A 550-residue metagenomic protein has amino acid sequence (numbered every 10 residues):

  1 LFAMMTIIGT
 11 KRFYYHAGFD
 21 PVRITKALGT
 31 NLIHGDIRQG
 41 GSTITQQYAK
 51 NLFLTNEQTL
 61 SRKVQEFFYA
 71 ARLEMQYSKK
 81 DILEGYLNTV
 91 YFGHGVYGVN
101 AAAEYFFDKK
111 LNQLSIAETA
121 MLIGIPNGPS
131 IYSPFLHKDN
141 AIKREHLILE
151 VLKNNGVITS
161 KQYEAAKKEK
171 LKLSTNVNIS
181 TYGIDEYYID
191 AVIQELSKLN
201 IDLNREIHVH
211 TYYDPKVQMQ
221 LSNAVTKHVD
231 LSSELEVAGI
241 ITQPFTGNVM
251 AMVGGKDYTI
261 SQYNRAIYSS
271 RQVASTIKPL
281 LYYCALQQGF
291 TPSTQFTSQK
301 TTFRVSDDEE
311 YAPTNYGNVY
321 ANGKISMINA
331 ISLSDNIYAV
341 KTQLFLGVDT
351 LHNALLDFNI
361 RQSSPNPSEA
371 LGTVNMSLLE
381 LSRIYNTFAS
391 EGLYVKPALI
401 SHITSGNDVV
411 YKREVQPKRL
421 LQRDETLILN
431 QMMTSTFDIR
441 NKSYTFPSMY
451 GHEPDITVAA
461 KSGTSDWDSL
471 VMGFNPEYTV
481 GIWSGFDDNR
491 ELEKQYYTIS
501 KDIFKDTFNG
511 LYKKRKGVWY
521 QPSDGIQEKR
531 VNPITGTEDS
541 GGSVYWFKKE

Functional and structural regions predicted by a protein language model:
L1-I44, N100: Flexible, acidic/glycine-enriched loop-and-adjacent beta/alpha segments that face the extracytoplasmic/periplasmic side
M4, T43-Q47, Q113, M121-L122 (+12 more regions): Structural recognition of the beta-strand scaffold that forms the well-ordered cores of secreted hydrolase catalytic
M5, Y48, I82, S115 (+11 more regions): Residue-level preference for non-acidic, small/hydrophobic
I33-Q58, N112, V177-Y182, Y188 (+4 more regions): Conserved catalytic neighborhood of penicillin-recognizing serine enzymes
D36-P215, M219, L356-D357, R361 (+2 more regions): Non-catalytic, structured segments within soluble enzyme domains
K50, L54, N88, F92-G95 (+14 more regions): Glycine-rich, acidic and aromatic/proline-enriched surface loops and short helix-turn segments that act as binding
A101, S130-P134, Y163-E164, L199-R205 (+8 more regions): Short pre-catalytic segments that frame enzyme active sites
T211-L231, I241, M252, Y258-Y263 (+2 more regions): A penicillin-recognizing enzyme superfamily signal
